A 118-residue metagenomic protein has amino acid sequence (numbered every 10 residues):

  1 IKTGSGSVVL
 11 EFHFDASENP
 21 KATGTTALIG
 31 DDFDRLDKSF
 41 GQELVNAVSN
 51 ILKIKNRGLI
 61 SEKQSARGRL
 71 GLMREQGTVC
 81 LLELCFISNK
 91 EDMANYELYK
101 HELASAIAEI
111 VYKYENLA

Functional and structural regions predicted by a protein language model:
I1-R35, S39: Catalytic-core regions of hydrolytic enzymes
G4-V8, I51-K55, Q76-C80: Loop/turn elements at helix/coil->beta-strand transitions in domains of secreted/extracellular proteins
V9-E11, I60-A118: Active-site-adjacent mobile loop/cap segments within catalytic or ligand-binding domains
F14-N19, D32-R35, I54-K55, S65-R67 (+1 more regions): Solvent-exposed loop/turn segments at secondary-structure junctions within structured extracellular/periplasmic domains
A22-T23, R57, N95: A generic "cationic amphipathic patch" detector
T25, D37-V45, A104, A108: Extracytoplasmic/secreted envelope proteins and their assembly/folding machinery, especially bacterial periplasmic
L28-D32, N46-V48, K100-L103: Short, low-complexity, polar/charged sequence segments that are solvent-exposed and flexible
L36-K63: Active-site-adjacent substrate-binding region of metalloamidase/peptidase-like peptide-processing proteins
